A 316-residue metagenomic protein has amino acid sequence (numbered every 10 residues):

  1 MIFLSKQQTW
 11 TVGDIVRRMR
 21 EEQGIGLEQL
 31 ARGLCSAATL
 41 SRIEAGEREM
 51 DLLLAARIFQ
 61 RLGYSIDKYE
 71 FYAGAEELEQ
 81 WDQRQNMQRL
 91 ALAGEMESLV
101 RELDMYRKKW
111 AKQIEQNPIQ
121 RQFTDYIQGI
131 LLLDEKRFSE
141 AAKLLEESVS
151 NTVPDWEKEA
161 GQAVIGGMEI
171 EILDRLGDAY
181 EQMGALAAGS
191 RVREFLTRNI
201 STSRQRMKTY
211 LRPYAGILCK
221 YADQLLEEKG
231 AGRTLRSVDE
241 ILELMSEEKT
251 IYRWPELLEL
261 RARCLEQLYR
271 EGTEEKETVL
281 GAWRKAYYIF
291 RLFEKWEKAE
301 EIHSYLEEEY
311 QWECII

Functional and structural regions predicted by a protein language model:
M1-E22: A short, Lys/Arg-rich alpha-helix, primarily the initiator
E21-R42: Short alpha-helical DNA-recognition segment
L53-Y69: DNA major-groove recognition helix of helix-turn-helix/homeodomain DNA-binding modules
E77-L78, N117-I119, A160-G167, K208-R212 (+2 more regions): Residue signature of alpha-solenoid helical repeat architecture, marking inter-repeat boundaries and helix-start
E79-E135: Helix-turn-helix/homeodomain-like alpha-helical modules used for DNA recognition and transcription-factor dimerization
Q85-R89, Q120-I127, M168, D174-R175 (+3 more regions): "A position-specific structural signal for the A-helix of alpha-solenoid helical repeats
R89-A93, I127, L131, D178-Q182 (+4 more regions): Residue-level signature for tetratricopeptide repeat
L103-K112, E146-K158, R193-Q205, D239-K249 (+1 more regions): Amphipathic alpha-helical segments of tetratricopeptide repeats
